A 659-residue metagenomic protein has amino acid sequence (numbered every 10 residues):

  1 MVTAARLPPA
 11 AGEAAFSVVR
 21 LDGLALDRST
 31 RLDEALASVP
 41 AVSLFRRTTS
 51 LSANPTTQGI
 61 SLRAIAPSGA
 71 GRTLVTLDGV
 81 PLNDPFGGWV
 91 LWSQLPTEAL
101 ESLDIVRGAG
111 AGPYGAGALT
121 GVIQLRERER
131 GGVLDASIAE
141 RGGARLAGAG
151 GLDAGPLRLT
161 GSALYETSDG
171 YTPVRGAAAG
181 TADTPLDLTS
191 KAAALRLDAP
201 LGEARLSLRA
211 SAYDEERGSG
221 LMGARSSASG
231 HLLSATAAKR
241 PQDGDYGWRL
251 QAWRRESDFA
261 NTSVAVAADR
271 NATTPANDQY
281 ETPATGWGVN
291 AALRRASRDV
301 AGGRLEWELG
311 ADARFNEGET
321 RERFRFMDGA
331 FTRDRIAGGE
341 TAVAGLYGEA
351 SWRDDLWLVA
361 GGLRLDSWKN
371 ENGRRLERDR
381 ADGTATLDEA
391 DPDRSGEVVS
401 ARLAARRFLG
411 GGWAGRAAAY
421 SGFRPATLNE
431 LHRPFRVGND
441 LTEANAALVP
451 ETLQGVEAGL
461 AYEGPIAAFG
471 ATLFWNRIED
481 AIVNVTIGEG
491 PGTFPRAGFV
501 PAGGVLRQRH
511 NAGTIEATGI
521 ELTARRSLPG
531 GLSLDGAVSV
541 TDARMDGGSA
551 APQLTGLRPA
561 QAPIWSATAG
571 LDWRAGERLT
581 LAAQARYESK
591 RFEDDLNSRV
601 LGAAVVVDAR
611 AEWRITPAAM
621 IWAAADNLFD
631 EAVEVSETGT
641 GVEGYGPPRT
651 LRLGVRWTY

Functional and structural regions predicted by a protein language model:
T3-S29, N54-G59, R130: N-terminal periplasmic "start-of-domain" segments of outer-membrane beta-barrel proteins
D33, A37-V80: Extracytoplasmic beta-strand/coil segments of soluble accessory domains associated with Gram-negative outer-membrane
V80-R107, L125: Short acidic/polar hinge/loop motifs at secondary-structure boundaries that mediate gating or recognition
A111-G112, Q124, R130-V133, S137 (+1 more regions): Periplasmic-side early beta-strands and strand-to-turn transitions of outer-membrane beta-barrels
L186, Y280, A284-L293, G339-Y347 (+5 more regions): Outer membrane beta-barrel strand-and-loop segments of large Gram-negative receptors, especially TonB-dependent
P200-Y213, S229-G383, A390-D391, A404-G410 (+6 more regions): Face-selective signature of the C-terminal outer-membrane beta-barrel domain
E256-A260, E317-F326, K369-A385, D393 (+5 more regions): Surface-exposed extracellular loop regions of Gram-negative outer-membrane beta-barrel proteins, predominantly
R295, R353-V359, F474-I478, F499-D595 (+1 more regions): Gram-negative outer-membrane beta-barrel transporters
